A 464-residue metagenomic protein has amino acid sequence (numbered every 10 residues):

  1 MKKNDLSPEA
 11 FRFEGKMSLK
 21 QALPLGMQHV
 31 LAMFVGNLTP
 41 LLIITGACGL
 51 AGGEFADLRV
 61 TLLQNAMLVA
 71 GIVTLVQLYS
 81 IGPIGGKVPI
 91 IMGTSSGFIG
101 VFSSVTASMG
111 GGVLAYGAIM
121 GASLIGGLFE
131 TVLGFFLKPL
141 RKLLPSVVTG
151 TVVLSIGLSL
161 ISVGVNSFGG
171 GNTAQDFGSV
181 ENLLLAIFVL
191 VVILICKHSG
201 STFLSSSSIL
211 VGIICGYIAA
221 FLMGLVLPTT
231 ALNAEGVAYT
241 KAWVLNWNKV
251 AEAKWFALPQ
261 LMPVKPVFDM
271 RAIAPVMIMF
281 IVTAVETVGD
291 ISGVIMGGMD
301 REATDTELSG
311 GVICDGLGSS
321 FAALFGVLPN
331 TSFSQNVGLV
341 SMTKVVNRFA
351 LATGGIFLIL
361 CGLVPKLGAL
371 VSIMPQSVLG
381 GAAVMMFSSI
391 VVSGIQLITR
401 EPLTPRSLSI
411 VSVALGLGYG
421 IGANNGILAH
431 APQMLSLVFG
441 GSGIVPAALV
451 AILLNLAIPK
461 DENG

Functional and structural regions predicted by a protein language model:
M1-I90, G97-M109: N-terminal signal-anchor module of multipass membrane proteins
M1-L25, T229-L261, M296-R301, L453-G464: Intrinsically disordered, low-complexity non-transmembrane regions of multi-pass membrane transporters
K2-S7, N37-L41, T45, F188-S199 (+6 more regions): Juxtamembrane interface elements at the cytosolic ends of transmembrane helices in multi-pass membrane proteins
L19, T45-K87, A274-R348, N463: Membrane-embedded helical hairpins/re-entrant loop segments and their flanking transmembrane helices within multi-pass
M27-F34, L124, V148, S179-L183 (+4 more regions): Hydrophobic alpha-helical transmembrane segments of multi-pass membrane proteins
N37-L38, G216-F221, L225, L232-S319 (+2 more regions): Membrane-embedded hairpin module used as a gating/binding unit in multi-pass transport and secretion proteins
T61-L62, I84-F98, K142-T151, L204-V211 (+3 more regions): Short, non-helical or kinked segments that cap or interrupt transmembrane helices
A107-V226, T353-G464: Membrane-embedded alpha-helical modules
